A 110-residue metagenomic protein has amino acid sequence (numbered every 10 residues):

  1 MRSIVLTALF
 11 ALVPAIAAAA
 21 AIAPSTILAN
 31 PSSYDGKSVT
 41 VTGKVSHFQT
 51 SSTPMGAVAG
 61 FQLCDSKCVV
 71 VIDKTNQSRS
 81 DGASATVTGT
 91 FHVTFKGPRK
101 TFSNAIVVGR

Functional and structural regions predicted by a protein language model:
M1-V5: Positively charged n-region of N-terminal signal peptides that target proteins for export
T7-A15: Bacterial N-terminal signal peptides
A18-R110: OB-fold and OB-like single-stranded nucleic-acid-recognition modules and their adjacent interaction interfaces
